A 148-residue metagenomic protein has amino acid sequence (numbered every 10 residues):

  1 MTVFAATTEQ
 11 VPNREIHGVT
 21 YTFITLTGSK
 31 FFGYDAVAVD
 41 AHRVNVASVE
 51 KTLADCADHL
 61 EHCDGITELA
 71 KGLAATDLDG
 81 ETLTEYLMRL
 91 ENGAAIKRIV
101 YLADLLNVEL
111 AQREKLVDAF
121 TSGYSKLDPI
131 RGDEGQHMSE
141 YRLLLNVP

Functional and structural regions predicted by a protein language model:
M1-D35, E140: Short gly/ser-rich loop at a beta-strand->alpha-helix junction or flexible surface loop bordering the NTP-binding
F32-P148: Hydrophobic alpha-helical interaction segments
